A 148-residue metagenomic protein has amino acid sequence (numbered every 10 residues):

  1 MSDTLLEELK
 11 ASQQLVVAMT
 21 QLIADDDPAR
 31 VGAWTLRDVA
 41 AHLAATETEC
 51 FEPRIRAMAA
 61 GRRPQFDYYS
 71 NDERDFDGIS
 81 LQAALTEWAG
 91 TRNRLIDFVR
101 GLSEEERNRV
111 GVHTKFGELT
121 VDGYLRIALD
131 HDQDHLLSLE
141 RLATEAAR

Functional and structural regions predicted by a protein language model:
M1-T4, E49-R92, N108-R109, T144-R148: Short, helix-capping/interhelical loops that line the mouth of catalytic, cofactor-, or ligand-binding pockets
S2-L6, A29, A41: Short, N-terminal intrinsically disordered low-complexity segments that are rich in Pro/Gly and polar/charged residues
L9-V16, L36-F51, D77-L81, L85-L95 (+1 more regions): Alpha-helical transition-metal enzyme core signature, strongest for iron centers
Q14-R37, A60-Q65, G101-L119: Helix-loop segments that flank and shape redox-cofactor active sites
M19-L22, H42, T46-E49, P53 (+3 more regions): Short hydrophobic alpha-helical module
Q21, N93-R107, L137-T144: Charged/polar positions within long, soluble alpha-helices
H113-H131: Preference for long, well-ordered alpha-helical segments
